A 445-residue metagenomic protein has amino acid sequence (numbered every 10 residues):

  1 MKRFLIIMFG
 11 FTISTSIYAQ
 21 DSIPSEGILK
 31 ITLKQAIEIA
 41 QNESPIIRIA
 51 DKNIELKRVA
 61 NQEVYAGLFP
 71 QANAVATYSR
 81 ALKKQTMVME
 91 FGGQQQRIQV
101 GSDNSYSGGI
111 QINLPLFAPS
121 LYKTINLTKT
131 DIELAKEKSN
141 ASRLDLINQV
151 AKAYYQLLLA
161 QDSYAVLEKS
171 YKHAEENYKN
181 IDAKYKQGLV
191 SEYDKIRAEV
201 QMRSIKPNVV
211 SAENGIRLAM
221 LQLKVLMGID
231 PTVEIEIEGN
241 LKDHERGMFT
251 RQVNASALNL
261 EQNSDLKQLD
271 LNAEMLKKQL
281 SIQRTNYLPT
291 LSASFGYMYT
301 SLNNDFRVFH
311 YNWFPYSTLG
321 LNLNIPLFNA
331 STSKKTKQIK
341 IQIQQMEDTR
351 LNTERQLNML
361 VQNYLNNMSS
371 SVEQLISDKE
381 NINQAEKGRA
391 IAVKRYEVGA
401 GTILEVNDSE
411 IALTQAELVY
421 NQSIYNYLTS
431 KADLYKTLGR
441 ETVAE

Functional and structural regions predicted by a protein language model:
F4-I13: Sec-dependent N-terminal signal peptides
I6-I7, Q20-E26, I37, P231 (+1 more regions): Acidic, low-complexity, intrinsically disordered peripheral segments
A19-N73, T77, K83, P231 (+3 more regions): Bacterial Sec-pathway N-terminal export signals of envelope proteins
D21-I28, V75-Q111, N240-F249, S294-I325 (+1 more regions): Small/polar, glycine/serine/threonine/aspartate-rich low-complexity segments that form flexible
I31, V59, S139, D145-L258 (+2 more regions): Periplasmic alpha-helical coiled-coil/stalk elements that build and connect Gram-negative outer-membrane
R48-K52, Y65, L116-R143, Y193 (+4 more regions): Sec/SRP-type N-terminal targeting helices
Y185-L189, Y396-A400, T437: A short glycine-centered flexible hinge/capping loop motif at secondary-structure junctions
S191-Y193, E397-Q422: Short terminal targeting/anchoring segments
